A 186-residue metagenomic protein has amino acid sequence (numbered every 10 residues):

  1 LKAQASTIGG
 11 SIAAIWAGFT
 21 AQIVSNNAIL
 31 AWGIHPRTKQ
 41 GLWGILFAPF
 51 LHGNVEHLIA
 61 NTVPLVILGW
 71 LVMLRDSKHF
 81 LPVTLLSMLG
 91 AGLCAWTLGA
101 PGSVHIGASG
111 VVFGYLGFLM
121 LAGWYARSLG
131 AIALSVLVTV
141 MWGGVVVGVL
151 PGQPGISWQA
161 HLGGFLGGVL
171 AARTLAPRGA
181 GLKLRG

Functional and structural regions predicted by a protein language model:
L1-G186: A detector for small-residue-rich transmembrane helices and their helix-helix packing motifs
